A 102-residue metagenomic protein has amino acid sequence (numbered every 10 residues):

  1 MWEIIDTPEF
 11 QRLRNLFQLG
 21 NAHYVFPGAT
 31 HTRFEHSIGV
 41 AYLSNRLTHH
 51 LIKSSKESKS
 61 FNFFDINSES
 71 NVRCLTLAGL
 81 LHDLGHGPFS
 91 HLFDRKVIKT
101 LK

Functional and structural regions predicted by a protein language model:
M1-K102: Metal-dependent phosphohydrolase cores
